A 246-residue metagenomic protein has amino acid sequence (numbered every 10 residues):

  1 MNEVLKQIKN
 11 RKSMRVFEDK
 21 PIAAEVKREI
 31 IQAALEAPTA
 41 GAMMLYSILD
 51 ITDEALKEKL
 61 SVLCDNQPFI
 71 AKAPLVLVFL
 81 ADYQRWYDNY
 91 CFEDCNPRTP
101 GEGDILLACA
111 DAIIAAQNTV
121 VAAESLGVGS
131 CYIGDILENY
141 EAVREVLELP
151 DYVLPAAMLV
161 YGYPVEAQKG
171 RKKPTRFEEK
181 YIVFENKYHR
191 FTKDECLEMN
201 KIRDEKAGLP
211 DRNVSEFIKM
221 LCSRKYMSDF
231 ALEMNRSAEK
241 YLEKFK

Functional and structural regions predicted by a protein language model:
M1-K246: Acidic, surface-exposed loops and disordered segments
